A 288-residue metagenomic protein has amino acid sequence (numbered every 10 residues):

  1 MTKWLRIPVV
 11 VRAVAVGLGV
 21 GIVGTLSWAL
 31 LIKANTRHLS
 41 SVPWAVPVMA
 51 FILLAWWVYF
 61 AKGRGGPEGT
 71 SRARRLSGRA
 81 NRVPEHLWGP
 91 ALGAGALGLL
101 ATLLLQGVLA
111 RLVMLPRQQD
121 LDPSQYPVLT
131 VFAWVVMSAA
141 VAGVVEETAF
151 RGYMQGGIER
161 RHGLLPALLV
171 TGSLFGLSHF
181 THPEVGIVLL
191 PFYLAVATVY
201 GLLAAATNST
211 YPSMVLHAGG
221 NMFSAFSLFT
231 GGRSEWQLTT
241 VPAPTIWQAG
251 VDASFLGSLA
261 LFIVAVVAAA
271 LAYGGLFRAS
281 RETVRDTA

Functional and structural regions predicted by a protein language model:
A13-T70, H86-A91, L121, L256-F262: Alpha-helical transmembrane segments in multi-pass membrane proteins
L26-A29, V188-Q248: Functionally important transmembrane alpha-helices
L31-V42, R72-V145, R160: Juxtamembrane helix-loop-helix connectors linking adjacent transmembrane helices in multi-pass membrane enzymes
A45-I52, F132, V136, P191-A195 (+1 more regions): Membrane-embedded alpha-helical segments of multi-pass membrane proteins, especially the transmembrane helices
V145-V170, A205-S209: Membrane-interface helix/loop boundary segments of multi-pass membrane proteins
G163-F180, L194: Small-polar-interrupted transmembrane alpha-helices in polytopic inner-membrane proteins
H179-I187: Membrane-interface helix caps and helix-loop-helix hairpins in membrane proteins
A218-A288: C-terminal membrane module of polytopic membrane proteins
